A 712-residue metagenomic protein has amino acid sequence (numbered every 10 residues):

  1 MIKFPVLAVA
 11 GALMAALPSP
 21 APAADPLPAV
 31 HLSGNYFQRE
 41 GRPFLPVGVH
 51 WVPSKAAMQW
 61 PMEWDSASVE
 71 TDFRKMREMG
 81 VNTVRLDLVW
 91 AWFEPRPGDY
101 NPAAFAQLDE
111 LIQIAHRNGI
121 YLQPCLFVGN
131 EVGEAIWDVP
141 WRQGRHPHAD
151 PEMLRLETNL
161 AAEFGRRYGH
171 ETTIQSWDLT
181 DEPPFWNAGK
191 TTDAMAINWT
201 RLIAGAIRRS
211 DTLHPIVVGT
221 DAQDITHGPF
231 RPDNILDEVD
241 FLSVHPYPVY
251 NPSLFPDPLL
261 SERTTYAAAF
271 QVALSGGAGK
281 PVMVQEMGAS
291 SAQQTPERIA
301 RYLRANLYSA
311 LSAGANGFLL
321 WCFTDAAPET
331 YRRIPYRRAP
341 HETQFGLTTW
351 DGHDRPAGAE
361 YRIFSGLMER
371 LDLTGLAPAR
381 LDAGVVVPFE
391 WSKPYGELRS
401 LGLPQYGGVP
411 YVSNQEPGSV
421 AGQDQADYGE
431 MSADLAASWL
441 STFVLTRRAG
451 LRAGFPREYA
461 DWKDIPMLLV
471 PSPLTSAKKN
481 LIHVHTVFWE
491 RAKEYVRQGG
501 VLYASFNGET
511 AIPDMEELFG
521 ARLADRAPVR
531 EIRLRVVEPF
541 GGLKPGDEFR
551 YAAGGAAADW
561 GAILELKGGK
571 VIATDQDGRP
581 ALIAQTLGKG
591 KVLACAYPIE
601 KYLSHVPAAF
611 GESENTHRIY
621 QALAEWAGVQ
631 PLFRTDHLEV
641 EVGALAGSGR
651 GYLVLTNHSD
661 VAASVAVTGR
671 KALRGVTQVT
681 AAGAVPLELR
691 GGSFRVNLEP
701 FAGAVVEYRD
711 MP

Functional and structural regions predicted by a protein language model:
L27-N234, V239, F318, T324: Active-site mouth of glycoside hydrolases
D87, P184-G189, Y247, S253-D257 (+3 more regions): Active-site clefts of carbohydrate-active enzymes
I197-N198, D211-A292, D325, E490: Glycoside hydrolase catalytic-domain groove-lining segments
M287, A292-Q293, I299-R337: Substrate-binding cleft of secreted/luminal carbohydrate-active enzymes
G352-L367, Y406-V409, L445, G568-K570 (+3 more regions): Extracellular ligand-binding/catalytic regions of CAZymes and related secreted enzymes and adhesion modules
A377-Y428, L435-L440, T475-A477, R491-K493 (+4 more regions): Carbohydrate-binding surface patches
D427-E516, I583, D660, P686-P700 (+1 more regions): Helical hinge/lid and interdomain linker segments adjacent to catalytic or ligand-binding clefts that mediate domain
N480-Q576: A glycine-rich, often tryptophan-bearing local segment used as a flexible ligand/cofactor-contacting loop or short
